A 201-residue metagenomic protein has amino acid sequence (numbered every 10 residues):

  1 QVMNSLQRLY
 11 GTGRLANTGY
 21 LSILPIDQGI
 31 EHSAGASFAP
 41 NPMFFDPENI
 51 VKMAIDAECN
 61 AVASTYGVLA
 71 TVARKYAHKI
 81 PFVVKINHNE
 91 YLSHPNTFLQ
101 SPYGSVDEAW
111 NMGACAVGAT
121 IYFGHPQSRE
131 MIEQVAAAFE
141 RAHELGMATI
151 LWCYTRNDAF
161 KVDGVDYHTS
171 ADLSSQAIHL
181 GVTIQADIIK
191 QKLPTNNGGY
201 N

Functional and structural regions predicted by a protein language model:
V2-A16: N-terminal basic/disordered segments at the start of proteins
A16, L21, Q28-N201: Alpha/beta enzyme core
